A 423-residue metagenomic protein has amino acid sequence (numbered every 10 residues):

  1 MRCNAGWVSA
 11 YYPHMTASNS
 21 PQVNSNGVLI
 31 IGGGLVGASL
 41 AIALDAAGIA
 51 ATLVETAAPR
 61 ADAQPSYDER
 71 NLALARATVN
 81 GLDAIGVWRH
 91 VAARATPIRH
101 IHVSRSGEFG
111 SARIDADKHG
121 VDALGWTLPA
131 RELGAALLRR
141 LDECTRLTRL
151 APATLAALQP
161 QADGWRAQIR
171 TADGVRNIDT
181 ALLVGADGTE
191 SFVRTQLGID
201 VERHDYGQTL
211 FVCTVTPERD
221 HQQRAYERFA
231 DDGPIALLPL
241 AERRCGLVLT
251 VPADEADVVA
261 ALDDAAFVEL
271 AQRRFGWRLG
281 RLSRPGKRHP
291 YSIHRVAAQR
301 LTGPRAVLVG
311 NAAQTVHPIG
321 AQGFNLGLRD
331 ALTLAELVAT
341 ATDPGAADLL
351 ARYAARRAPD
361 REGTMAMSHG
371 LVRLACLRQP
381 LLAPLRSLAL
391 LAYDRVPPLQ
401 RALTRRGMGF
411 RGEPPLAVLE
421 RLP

Functional and structural regions predicted by a protein language model:
M1-V28, A43-A47: Extreme N-terminal leader/targeting segments of oxidoreductases
G6, Y11, V23-N24, D83 (+3 more regions): Conserved N-terminal helical subregion
W7, Y12, N19, E336-P423: C-terminal helical "tail/cap" subdomain of flavin- and related membrane-associated enzymes
G27-L53: N-terminal Rossmann-like FAD-binding beta1-loop-alpha1 element of flavoenzymes
D45-Y67: Glycine-rich FAD pyrophosphate-binding loop
D68-A92: N-terminal glycine-rich dinucleotide-binding loop that anchors FAD/FMN and/or NAD(P) in oxidoreductases
L82, A172-N177, L182-G280, P285-R288 (+1 more regions): Conserved FAD-binding catalytic core of PHBH/FMO-like flavoproteins
D257-G345: FAD/FMN-dependent oxidoreductases across multiple families
